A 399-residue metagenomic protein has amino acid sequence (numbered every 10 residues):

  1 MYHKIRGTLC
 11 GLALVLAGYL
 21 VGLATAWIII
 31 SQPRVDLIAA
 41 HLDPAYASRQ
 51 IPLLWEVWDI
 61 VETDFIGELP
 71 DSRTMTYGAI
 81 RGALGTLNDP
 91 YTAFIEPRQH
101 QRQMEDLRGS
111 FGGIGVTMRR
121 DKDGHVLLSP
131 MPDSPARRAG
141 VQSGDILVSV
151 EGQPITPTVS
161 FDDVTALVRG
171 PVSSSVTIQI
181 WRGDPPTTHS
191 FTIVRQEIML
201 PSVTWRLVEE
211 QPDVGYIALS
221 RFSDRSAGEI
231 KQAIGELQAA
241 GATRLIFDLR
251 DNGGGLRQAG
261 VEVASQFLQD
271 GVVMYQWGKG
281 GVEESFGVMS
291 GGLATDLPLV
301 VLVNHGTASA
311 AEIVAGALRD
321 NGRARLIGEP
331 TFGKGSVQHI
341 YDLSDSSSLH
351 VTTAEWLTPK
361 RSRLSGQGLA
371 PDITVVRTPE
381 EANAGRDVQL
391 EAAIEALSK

Functional and structural regions predicted by a protein language model:
M1-L9, V21-A45, S149-G152, G183-P185 (+4 more regions): Intrinsically disordered, low-complexity Ser/Thr/Pro-rich tracts
Y2-Y91: Terminal targeting/pro-maturation regions of precursor/exported proteins
A47-L54, S223-S226, R386: Generic alpha-helical segment signature
E62-L128, S175-T177, W181-W205: Extended, small/polar residue-biased N-terminal targeting/export presequences and adjacent propeptide/linker tracts
T86, L364, N383-A384, V388-K399: Conserved functional hotspot residues or short segments at active or partner-binding sites across diverse domains
V126-S129, R137-S143, E151-P157, F161-S344 (+1 more regions): Cleft-lining beta-strand/loop regions that shape enzyme active-site pockets
Q338-D342, L349-R377: Conserved P-loop NTPase
